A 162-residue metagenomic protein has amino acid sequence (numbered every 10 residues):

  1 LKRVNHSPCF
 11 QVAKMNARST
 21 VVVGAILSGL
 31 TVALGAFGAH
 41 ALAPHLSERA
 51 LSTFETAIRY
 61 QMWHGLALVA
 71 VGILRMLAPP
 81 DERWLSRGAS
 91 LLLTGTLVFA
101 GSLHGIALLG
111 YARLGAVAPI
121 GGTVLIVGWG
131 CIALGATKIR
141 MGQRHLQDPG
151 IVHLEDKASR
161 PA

Functional and structural regions predicted by a protein language model:
L1-C9: Extreme N-terminal basic, low-complexity initiation segments that serve as generic localization/processing leaders
F10-A162: Polytopic transmembrane helical bundles with strong interfacial aromatic enrichment
